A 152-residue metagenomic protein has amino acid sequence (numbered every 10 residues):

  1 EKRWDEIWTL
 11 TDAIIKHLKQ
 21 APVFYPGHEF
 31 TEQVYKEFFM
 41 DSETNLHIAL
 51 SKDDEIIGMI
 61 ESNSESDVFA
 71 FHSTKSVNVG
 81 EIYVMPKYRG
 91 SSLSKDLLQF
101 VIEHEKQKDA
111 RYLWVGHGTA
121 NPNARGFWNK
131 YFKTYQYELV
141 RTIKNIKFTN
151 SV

Functional and structural regions predicted by a protein language model:
E1-T9: A short beta-loop-alpha structural element at the N-terminal edge of CoA-dependent acyl/N-acetyltransferase catalytic
K16-Y35: Conserved GNAT-fold acetyl-CoA-binding loop/helix
K36-I48, N78, K133: A short helix-loop-beta-strand connector motif used in the catalytic cores of GNAT acetyltransferases and, in some
I48, E55-S64, N78: Conserved beta-strand in the GNAT
H72-P86, V140: Conserved acetyl-CoA binding element of GNAT-fold acetyltransferases
V84, G90-E103, Q107, K130: Conserved acetyl-CoA-binding loop-helix of GNAT-fold acetyltransferases
K95, T119-Y137, F148-T149: Conserved active-site alpha-helix within GNAT-family acetyltransferase domains
E105-H117: Conserved GNAT acetyl-CoA-binding A-motif
